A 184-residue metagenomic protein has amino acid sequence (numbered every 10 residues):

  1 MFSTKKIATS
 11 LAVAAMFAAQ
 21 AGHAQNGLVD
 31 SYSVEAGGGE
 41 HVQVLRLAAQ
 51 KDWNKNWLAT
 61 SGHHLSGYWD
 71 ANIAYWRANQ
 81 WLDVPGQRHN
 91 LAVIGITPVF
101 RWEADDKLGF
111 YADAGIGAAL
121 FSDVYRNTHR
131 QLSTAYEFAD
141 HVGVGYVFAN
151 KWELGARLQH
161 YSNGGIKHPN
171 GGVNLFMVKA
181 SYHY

Functional and structural regions predicted by a protein language model:
M1-G27: Cleavable N-terminal export/targeting peptides
G22-V29, N54-L65, A104-Y111, K151: Short loop/turn motifs that connect adjacent beta-strands in outer-membrane beta-barrel proteins
N26-L28, G145-Y184: Predominantly the C-terminal beta-signal and adjacent terminal strand-loop region of outer-membrane beta-barrel
L28, H41-L45, N90-I96, Y136-D140 (+1 more regions): Residues that define the transmembrane beta-barrel architecture of outer-membrane proteins
Y32-G38, W69-Y75, A114-A118, A156-H160 (+1 more regions): Transmembrane beta-barrel strands of outer-membrane/channel proteins
S33-E35, L82-Q87, R126-R130, N163-K167: Extracellular loop and loop/strand-boundary signature of outer-membrane beta-barrel proteins
A36-L45, D106-L108, G165-G171: Solvent-exposed loop/turn segments connecting transmembrane beta-strands in outer-membrane beta-barrel proteins
L47-K55, I73, I96-W102, A114-A118 (+2 more regions): Residues on the lipid-exposed face of transmembrane beta-strands in outer-membrane beta-barrel proteins
